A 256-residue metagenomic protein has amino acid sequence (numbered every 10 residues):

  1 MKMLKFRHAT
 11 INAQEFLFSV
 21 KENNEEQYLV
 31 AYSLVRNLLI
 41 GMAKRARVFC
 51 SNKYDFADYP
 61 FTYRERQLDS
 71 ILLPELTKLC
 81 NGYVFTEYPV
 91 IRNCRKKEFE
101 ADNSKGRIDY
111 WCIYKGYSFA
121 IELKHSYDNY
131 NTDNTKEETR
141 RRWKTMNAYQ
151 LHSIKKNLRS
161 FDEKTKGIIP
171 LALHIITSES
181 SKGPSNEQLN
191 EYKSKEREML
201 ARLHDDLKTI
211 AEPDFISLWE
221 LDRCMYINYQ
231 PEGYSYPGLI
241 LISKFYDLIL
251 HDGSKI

Functional and structural regions predicted by a protein language model:
M1-L79: Interdomain/boundary linker segments immediately adjacent to catalytic/signaling cores
N24, S33, E138-L151, S243-I256: Ampiphathic alpha-helical segments that act as solvent-exposed interaction surfaces
L39-C50, L72-C80, M146-D162, E196-L207 (+1 more regions): Hydrophobic, Leu/Ile/Phe/Ala-enriched alpha-helical segments that form helix-helix packing faces
A46-L68, F85-E87, L158-L171, I216-L218: Short glycine-rich, low-complexity/disordered patches
D58, T62, T77-S104, D109-I113: A short acidic/basic microdomain associated with nuclease active sites
D109-N131: Conserved catalytic cores of phosphodiester-cleaving nucleases, focusing on short active-site segments
L123-E191: Catalytic cores of nucleic-acid endonucleases
T165-I256: Glycine-rich, aromatic-bearing surface loops/beta-hairpins
